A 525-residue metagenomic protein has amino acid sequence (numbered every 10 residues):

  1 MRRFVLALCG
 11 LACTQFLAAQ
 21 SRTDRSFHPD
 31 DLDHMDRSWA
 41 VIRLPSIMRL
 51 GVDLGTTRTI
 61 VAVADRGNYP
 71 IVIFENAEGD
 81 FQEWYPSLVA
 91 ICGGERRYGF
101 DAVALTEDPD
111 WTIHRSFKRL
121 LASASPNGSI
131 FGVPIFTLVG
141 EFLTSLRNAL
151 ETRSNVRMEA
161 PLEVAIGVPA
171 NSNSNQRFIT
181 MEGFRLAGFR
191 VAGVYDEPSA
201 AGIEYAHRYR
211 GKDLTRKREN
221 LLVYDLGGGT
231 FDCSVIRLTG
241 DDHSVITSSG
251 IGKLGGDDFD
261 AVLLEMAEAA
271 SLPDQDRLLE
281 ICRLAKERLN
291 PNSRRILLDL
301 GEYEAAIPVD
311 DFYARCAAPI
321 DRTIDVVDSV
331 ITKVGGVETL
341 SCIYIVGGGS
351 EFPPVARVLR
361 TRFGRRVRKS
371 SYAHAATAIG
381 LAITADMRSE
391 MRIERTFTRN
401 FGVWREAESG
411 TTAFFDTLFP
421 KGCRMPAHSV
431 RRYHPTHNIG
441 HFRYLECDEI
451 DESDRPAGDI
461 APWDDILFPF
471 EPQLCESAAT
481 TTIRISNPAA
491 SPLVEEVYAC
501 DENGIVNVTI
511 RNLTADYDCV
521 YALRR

Functional and structural regions predicted by a protein language model:
D31-I47, G193-Y224, A376-R392: Conserved phosphate-binding catalytic cores of ATP/NTP-utilizing and phosphoryl-transfer enzymes
L32, G67-R190, D196, A261-R295 (+3 more regions): Phosphate-binding loop and its immediate beta->loop->alpha context in nucleotide/phosphate-handling enzymes
D36, P45, E141-R157, A201-K212 (+4 more regions): Phosphate/ATP-binding catalytic cores across multiple sugar-kinase/actin-like superfamilies, primarily ASKHA
I42-P70, R210-V245, P492-N512: Gly/Thr-rich phosphate-binding beta-strand-loop-beta motif of the actin/hexokinase/Hsp70
D65-E95, T239-E265, D310, D516-R525: Short glycine-rich, Thr/Ser-proximal phosphate-binding strand/loop in the N-terminal lobe of ATP-dependent enzymes
D101-D108, H114, L121, G128 (+3 more regions): Gly/charged contiguous loops adjacent to phosphate- or pyrophosphate-bearing nucleotide/cofactor binding elements
A187-A200, A356-G380: Conserved phosphate-binding/catalytic loops in two-lobed NTP-binding clefts
R392-R525: Acidic low-complexity intrinsically disordered segments
